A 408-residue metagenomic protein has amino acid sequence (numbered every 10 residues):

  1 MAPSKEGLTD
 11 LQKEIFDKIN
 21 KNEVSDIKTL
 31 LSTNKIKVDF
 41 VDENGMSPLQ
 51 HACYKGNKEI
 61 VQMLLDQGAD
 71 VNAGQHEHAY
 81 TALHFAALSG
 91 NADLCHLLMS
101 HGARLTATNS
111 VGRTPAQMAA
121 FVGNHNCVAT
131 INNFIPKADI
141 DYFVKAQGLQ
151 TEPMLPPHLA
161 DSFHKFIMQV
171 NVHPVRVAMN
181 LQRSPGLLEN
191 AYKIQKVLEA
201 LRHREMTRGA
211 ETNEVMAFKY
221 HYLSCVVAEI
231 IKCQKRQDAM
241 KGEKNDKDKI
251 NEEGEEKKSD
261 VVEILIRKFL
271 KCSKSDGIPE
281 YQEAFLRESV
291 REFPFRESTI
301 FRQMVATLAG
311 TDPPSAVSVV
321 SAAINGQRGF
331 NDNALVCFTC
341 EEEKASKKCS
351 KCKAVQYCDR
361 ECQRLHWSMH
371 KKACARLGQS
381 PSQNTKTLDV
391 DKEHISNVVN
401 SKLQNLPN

Functional and structural regions predicted by a protein language model:
A2-E14, A120-E342, K347, W367-N408: Ankyrin-repeat-protein effector appendages
L8, D42, Q75-H76, N109: Ankyrin repeat boundary/linker residues
L11, G45, H78-A79, G112: Start-of-repeat signature of ankyrin repeats
D26, E59-I60, D93-L94, N126-T130: Conserved ankyrin/ankyrin-like repeat signature
T29-I36, Q62-D70, H96-R104, N132-A138: Ankyrin repeat domain, specifically the short helix-to-loop turn at the C-terminus of the second helix of each repeat
D39, N72-G74, T106: Ankyrin-repeat junction/capping positions
